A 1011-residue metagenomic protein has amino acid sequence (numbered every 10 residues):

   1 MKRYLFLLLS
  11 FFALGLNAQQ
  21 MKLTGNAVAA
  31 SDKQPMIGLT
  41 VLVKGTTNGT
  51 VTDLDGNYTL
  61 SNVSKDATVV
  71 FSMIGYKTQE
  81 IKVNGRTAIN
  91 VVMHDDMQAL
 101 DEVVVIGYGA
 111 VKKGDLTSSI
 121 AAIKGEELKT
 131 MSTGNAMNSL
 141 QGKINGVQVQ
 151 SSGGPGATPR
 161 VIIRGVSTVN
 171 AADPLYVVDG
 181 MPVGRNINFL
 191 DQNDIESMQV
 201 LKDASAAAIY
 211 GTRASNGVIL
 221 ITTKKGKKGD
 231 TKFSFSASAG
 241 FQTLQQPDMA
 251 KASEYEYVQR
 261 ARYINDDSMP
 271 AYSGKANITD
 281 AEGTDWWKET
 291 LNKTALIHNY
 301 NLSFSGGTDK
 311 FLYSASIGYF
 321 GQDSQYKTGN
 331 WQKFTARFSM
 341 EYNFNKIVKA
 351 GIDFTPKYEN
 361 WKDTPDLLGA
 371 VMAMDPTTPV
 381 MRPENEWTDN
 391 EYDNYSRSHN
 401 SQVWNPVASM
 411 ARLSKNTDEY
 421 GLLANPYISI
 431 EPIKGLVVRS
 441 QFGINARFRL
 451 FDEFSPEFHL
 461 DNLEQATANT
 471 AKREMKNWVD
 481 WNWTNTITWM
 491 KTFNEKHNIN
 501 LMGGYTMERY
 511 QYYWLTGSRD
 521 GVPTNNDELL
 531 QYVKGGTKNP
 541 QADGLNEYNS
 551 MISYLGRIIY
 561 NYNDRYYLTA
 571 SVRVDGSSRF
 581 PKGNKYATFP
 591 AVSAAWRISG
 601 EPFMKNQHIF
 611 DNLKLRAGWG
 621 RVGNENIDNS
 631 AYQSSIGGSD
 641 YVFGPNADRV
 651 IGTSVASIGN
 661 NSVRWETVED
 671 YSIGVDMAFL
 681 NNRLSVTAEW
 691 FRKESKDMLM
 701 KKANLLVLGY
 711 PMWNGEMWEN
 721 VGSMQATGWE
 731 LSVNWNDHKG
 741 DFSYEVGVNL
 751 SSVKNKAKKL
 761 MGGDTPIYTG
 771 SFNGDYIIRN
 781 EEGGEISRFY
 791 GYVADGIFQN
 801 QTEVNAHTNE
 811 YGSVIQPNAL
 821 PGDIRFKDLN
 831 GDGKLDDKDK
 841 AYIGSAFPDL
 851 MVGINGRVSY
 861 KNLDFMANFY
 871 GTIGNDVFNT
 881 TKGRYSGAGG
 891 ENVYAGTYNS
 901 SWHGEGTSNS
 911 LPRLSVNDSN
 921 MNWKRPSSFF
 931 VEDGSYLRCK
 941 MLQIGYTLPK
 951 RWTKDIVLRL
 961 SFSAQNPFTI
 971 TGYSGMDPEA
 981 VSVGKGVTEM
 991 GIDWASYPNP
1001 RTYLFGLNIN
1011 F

Functional and structural regions predicted by a protein language model:
M1-R337, Y342-N345, K349-G351, T355-K357 (+9 more regions): Short, small/polar-rich motifs associated with maturation and membrane association, primarily at protein termini
K113-D115, I209-G211, G229-D230, T243-Q246 (+7 more regions): Switch/connector loops and helix/strand junctions flanking conserved nucleotide-binding motifs in nucleotide-processing
L128, G154, V166, D173 (+8 more regions): Extracellular/periplasmic, surface-exposed regions of secreted and cell-surface proteins
M137-Q141, W718-Q725, T765-F789, I843-G853 (+3 more regions): C-terminal extracellular loops and terminal segments of Gram-negative outer membrane beta-barrel proteins
S234-D280, T516, P523, E719 (+3 more regions): Conserved small-residue
D267-A281, I297-N301, G369-A408: Acidic, glycine-rich flexible loop segments
A276, L463, S577, S813 (+1 more regions): Extracytoplasmic gating/loop element in the C-terminal half of outer-membrane beta-barrel translocons and assembly
S845-F878: Glycine-rich, aromatic-lined ligand/substrate-binding cores of catalytic and carbohydrate-binding domains
